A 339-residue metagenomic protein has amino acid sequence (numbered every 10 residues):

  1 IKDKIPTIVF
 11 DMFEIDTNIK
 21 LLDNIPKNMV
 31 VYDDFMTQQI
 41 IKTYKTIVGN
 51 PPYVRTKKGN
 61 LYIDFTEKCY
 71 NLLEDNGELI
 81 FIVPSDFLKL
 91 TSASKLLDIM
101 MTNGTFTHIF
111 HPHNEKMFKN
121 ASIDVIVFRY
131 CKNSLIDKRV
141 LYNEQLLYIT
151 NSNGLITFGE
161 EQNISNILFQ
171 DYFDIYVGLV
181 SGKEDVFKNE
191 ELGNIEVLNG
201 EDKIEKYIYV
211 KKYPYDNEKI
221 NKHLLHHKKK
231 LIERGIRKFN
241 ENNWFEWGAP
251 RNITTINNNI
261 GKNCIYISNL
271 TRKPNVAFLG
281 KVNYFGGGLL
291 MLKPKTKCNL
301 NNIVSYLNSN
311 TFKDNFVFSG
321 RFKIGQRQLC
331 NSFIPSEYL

Functional and structural regions predicted by a protein language model:
I1-V9, I15-K27, Y32-E184: Signature of N6-adenine DNA methyltransferases within the class I
T7, E74-D75, L192, N259-K262 (+1 more regions): Short, well-ordered loop/turn elements at secondary-structure boundaries
E14-I15, S85, L270, K295: Structural motif
N18-K20, K273-V276: Flexible loop/turn segments at secondary-structure boundaries
V48, Y266-I267, M291: Structural motif
D124-Y266, R272-K273, K281, K297-L339: C-terminal substrate-recognition regions of SAM-dependent nucleic acid methyltransferases
V276-L290: Substrate-recognition/cap regions that form aromatic- and gly/pro-loop-enriched pockets for small-molecule ligands
